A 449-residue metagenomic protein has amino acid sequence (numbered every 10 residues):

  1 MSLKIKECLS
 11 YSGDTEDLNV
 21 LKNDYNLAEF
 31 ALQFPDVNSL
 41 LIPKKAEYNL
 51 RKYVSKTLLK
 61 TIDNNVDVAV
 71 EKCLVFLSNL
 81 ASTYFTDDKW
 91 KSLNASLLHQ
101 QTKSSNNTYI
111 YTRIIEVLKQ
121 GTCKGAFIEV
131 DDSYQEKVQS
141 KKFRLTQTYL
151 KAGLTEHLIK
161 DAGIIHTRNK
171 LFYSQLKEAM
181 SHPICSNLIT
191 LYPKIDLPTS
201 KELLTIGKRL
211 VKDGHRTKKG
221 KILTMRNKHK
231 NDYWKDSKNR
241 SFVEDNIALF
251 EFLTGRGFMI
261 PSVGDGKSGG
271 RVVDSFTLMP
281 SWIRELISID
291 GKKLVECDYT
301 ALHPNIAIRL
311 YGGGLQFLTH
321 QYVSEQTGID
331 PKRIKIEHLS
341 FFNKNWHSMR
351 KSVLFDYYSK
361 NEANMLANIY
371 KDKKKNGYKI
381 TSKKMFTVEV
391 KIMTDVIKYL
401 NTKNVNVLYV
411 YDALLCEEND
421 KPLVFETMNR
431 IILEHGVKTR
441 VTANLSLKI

Functional and structural regions predicted by a protein language model:
S2-K89, S382-T387: Short alpha-helical segments that sit at the start of domains
L40-I42, L50-N64, S82, T86-Y109 (+2 more regions): Helical catalytic core of nucleic-acid polymerases
K103-C123: Short amphipathic alpha-helical interaction segments
Y134-I329, Y411-A413: Acidic, glycine-rich two-metal-ion catalytic cores of nucleic acid-processing enzymes
K391-V410: Active-site palm subdomain of RNA-directed nucleic acid polymerases
L408, A413-E418, L423-V424: C-terminal structured "cap/appendage" subdomains that terminate the fold
D420-I449: Polymerase palm active-site segment centered on the conserved acidic dipeptide of motif C
